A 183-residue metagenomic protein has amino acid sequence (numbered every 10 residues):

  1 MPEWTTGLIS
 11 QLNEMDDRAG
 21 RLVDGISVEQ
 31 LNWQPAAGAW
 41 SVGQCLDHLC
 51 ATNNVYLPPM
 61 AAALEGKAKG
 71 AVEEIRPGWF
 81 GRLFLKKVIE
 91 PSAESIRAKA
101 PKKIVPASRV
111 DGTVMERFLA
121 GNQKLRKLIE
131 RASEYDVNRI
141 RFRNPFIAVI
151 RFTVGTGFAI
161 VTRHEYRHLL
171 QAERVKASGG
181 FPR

Functional and structural regions predicted by a protein language model:
M1-D17: Extreme N-terminal tail/first-helix region
M1-T5, A107, I147-V154: A short, mixed-charge helix-start or loop-turn motif at secondary-structure junctions
W4-T5, G43, G112-M115, G157: Active-site rim elements
D16-A19, N53, F118, N122-L125: Hydrophobic alpha-helical core bundles mediating ligand binding, dimerization, or RNAP-core interactions
D24, G81-V137: Acidic/histidine-rich alpha-helical segments that form the ligand environment of transition-metal centers
N32-K86, Q123-R183: Short, contiguous alpha-helical
